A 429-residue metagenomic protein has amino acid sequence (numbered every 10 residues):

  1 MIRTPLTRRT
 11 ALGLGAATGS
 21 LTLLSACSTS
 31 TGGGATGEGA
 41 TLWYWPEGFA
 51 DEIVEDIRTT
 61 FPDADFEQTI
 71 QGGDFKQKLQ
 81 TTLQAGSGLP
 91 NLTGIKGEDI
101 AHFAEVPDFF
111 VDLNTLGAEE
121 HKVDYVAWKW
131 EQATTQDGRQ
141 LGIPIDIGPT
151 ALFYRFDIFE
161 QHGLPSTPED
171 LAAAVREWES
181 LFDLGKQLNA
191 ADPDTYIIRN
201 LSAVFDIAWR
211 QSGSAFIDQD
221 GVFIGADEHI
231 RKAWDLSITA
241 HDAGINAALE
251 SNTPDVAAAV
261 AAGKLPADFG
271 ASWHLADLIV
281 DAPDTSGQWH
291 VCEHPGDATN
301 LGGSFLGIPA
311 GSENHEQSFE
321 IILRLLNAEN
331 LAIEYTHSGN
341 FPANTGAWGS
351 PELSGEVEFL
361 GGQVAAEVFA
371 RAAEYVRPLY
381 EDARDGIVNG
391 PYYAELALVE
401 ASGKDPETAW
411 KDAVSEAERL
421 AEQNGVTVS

Functional and structural regions predicted by a protein language model:
I2-H102, H121, Q317, I333 (+1 more regions): Conserved N-terminal structural module of periplasmic/extracytoplasmic solute-binding proteins
D65-G73, G94, L171-V175, N246-T253: Short beta-strand-to-loop elements that line the ligand-binding cleft of bilobed periplasmic-binding protein-like
D74-K78, N200-A203, Q211-V291, A409 (+1 more regions): Extracytoplasmic ligand-binding clamshell segments of periplasmic binding protein
K76-L89, E105-P107, F159, S180-Q187 (+3 more regions): Short helices/loops that flank or line small-molecule/ion binding pockets
K96-A151, H290: Hinge/lid segment of periplasmic solute-binding proteins
T134-A203, F216-A248, A310-E316, K404-K411: Helix-loop-helix "hinge/cap" segment bordering the ligand-binding cleft or interdomain interface
D242-A243, D281-G346: Extracytoplasmic/periplasmic substrate-recognition and gating elements
Q363-A417: C-terminal capping/gating helix-and-loop segments adjacent to ligand/active sites or protein-protein/ligand interfaces
